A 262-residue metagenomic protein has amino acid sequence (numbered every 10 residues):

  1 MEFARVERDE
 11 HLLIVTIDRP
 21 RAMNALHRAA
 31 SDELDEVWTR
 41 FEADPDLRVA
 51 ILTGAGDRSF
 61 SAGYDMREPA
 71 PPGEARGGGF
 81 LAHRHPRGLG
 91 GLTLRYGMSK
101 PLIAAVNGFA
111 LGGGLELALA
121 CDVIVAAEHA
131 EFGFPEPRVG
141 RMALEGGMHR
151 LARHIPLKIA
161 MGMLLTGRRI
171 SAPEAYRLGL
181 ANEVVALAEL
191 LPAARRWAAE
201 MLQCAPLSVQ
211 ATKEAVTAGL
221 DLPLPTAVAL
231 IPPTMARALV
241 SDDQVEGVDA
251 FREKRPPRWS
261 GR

Functional and structural regions predicted by a protein language model:
M1-E10, D57, E68, G77 (+3 more regions): C-terminal alpha-helix plus adjacent terminal tail
M1-R58, A70-P71: Conserved CoA-thioester-binding segment of acyl-CoA-metabolizing enzymes
V15, R19, E33-L34, L52 (+5 more regions): Terminal peptide-recognition signature
P20, D44, P72, R87-L89 (+2 more regions): Generic structural signal for alpha-helix termini and adjacent loop/cap motifs
S31, T39, M66-N107, V139 (+2 more regions): An acidic, glycine-rich surface segment that forms the CoA-thioester-binding/catalytic face of crotonase-fold enzymes
F60-A62: Glycine/Thr-rich phosphate-binding loops of Rossmann-like dinucleotide-binding domains
T93-L207, V240-D249, R255, R262: Crotonase-fold acyl-CoA enzyme core
